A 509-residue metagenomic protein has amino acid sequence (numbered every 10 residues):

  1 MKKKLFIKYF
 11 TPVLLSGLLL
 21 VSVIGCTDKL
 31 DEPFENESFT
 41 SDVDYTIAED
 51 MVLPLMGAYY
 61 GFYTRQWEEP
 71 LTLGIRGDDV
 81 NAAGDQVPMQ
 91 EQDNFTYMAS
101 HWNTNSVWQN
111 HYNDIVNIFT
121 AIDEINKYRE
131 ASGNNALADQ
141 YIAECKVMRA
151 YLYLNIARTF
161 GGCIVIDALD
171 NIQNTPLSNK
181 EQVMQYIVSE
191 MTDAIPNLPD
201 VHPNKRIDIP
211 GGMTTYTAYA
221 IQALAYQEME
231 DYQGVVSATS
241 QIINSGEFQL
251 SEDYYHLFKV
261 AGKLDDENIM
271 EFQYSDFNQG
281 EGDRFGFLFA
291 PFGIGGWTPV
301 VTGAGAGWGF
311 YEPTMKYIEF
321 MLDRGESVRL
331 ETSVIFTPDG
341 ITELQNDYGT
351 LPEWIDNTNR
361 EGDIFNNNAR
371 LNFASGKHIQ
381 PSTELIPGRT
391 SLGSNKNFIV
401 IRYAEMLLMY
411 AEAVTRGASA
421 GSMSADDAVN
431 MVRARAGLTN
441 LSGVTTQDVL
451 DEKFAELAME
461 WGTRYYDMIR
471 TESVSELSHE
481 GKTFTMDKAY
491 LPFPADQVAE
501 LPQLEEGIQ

Functional and structural regions predicted by a protein language model:
K3, S16, L20-E49, I187 (+4 more regions): Bacterial Sec-dependent N-terminal signal peptides
C26-T27, A48, Q86, H111-D114 (+6 more regions): Long, intrinsically disordered, low-complexity segments
T27-M89, T192-L198, G212-N359: An aromatic- and glycine-enriched ligand-binding surface/loop that stacks and positions planar moieties
T46-T64, D85-F160, N174-Q182, M191-P203 (+2 more regions): Conserved, well-structured interaction surfaces
I142, R149, T215, Q222 (+2 more regions): Structural register within alpha-helical repeat arrays
F336-N430: C-terminal substrate/ligand-recognition segments
